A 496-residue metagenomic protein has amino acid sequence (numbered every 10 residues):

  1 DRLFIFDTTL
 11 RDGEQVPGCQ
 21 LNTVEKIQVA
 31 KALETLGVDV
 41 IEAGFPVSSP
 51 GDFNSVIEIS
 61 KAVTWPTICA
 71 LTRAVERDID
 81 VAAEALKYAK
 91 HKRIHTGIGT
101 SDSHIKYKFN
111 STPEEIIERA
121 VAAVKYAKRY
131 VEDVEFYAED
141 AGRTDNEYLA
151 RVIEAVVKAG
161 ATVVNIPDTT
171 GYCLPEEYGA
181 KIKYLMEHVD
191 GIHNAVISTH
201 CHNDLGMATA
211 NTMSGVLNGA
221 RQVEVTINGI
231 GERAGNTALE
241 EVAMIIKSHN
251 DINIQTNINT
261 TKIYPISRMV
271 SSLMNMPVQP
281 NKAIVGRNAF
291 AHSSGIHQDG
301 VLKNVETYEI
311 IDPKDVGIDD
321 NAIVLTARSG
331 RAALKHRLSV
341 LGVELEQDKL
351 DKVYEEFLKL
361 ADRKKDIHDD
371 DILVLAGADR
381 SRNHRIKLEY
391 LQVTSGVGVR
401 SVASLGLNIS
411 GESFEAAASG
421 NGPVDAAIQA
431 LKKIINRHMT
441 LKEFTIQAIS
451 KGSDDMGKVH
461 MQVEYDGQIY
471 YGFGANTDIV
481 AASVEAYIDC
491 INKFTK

Functional and structural regions predicted by a protein language model:
R2-L3, T9, M244, D251-A417 (+1 more regions): A mid-to-C-terminal "edge-of-domain" accessory segment
L3-I5, Q15-V40, F53-A62, E76-I197 (+1 more regions): Alpha/beta enzyme core
D12, V16-P17, F45-P50, S101-S103 (+5 more regions): Short, small-residue-enriched loops and turns at beta-alpha junctions that line or gate enzyme active sites
Q15, Q20, K26-V29, K365-Y470 (+1 more regions): Non-catalytic terminal/interface segments that mediate subunit docking, oligomerization, and allosteric communication
L36, A62, A85, A89 (+13 more regions): Change "in soluble alpha/beta enzymes" to "in soluble alpha/beta proteins
W65, D168-T169, E224-E232, K247-T256 (+3 more regions): Short beta-alpha connecting loops at secondary-structure transitions that line or flank enzyme active sites
C173, G179-K303: Catalytic alpha/beta core domains of metabolic enzymes, predominantly
